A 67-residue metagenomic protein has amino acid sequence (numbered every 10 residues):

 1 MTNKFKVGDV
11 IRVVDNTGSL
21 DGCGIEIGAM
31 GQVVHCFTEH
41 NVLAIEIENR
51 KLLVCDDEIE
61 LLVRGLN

Functional and structural regions predicted by a protein language model:
T2-N67: Basic/aromatic-rich interaction segments and small domains that mediate binding to polyanionic partners
